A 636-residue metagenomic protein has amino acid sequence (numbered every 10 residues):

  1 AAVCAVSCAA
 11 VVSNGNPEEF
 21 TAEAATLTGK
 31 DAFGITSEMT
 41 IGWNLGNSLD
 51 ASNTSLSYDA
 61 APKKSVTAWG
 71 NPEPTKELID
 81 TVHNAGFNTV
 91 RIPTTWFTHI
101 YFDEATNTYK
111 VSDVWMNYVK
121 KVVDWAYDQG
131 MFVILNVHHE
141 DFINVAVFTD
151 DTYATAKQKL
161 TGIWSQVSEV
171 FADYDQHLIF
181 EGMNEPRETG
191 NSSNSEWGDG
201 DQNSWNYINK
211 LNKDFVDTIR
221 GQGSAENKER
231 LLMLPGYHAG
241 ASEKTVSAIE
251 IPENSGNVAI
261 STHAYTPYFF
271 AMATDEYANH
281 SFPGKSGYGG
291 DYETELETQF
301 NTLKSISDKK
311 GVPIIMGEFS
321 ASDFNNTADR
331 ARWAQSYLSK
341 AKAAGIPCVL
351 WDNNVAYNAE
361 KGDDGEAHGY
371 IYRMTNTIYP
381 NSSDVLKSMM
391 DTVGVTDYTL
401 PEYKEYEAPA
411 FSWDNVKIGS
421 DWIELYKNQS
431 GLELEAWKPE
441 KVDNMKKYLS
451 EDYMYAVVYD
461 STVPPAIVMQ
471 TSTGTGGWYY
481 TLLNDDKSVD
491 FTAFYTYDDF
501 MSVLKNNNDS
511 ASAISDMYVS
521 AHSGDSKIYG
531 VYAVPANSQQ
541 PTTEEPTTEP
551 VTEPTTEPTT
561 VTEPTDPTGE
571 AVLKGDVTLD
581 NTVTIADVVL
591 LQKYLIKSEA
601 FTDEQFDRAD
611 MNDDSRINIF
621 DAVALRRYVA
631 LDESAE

Functional and structural regions predicted by a protein language model:
S7-E18, Q540-E636: Cellulosome-associated attachment modules in secreted, modular CAZymes
E19-T89: N-terminal carbohydrate-binding accessory modules
G46-P74, D103-V111, T152, F269-E295: Acidic/histidine-rich helix-loop elements that form or flank divalent-metal/phosphate-binding sites at the catalytic
T54-K63, W96-N117, D141-A156, E188-G200 (+2 more regions): Surface-exposed, active-site-proximal loop segments in enzymatic domains
G70-T89, I100, T106-H139, A146-G182 (+1 more regions): An active-site-proximal structural segment forming one wall of the substrate-binding cleft that immediately precedes
Q158-G289, N301-A321, A343-A344: Active-site region of glycoside hydrolase catalytic domains
N326-P409: Aromatic-rich peripheral "rim/lid" segments of glycoside hydrolase catalytic domains that contact and position glycan
F411-A513, S520-A536: Extracellular ligand-binding interfaces
